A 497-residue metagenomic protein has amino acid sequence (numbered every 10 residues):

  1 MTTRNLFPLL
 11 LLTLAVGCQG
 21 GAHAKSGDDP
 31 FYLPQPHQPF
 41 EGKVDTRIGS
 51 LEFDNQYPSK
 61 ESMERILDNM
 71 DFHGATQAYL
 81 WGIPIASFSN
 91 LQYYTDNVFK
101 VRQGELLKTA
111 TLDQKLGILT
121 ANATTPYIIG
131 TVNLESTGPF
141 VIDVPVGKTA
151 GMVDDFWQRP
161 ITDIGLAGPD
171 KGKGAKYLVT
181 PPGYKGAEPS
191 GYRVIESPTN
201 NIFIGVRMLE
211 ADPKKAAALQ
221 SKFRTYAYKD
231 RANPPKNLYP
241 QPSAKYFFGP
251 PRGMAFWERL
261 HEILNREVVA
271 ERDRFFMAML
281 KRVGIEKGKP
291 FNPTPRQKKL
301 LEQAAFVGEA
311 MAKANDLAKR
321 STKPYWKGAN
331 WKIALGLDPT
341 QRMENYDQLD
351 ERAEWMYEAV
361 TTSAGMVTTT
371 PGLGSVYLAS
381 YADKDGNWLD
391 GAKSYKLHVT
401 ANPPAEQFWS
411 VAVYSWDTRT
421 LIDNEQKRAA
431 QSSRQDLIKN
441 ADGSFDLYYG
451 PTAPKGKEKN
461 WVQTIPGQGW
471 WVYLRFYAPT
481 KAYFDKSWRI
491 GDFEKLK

Functional and structural regions predicted by a protein language model:
M1, T13, H23: Alpha-helical and His/Cys-centered functional microenvironments
M1-P8: Bacterial N-terminal signal peptides that target proteins for export
P8-G17: Bacterial N-terminal signal peptides
G20: Predominantly soluble domains enriched in secretory-pathway, periplasmic, or organellar proteins
H23-K497: A compositional/structural signature for long, glycine/proline-rich flexible linkers and loops on extracytoplasmic
